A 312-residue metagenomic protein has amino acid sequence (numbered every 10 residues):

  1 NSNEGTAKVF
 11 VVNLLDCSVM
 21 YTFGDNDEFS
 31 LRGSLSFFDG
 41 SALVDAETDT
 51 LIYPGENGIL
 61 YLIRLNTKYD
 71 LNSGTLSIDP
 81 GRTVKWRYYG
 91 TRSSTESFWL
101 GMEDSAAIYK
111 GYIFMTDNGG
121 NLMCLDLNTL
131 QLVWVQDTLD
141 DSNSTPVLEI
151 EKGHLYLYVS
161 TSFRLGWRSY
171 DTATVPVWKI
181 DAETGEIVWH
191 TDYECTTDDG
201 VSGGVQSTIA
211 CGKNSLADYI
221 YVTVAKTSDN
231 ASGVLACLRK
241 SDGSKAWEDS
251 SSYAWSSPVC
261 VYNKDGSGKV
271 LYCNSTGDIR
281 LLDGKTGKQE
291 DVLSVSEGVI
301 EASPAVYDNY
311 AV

Functional and structural regions predicted by a protein language model:
N1-D16, D27-F29, F38-S73, P80 (+2 more regions): Active-site-adjacent structural elements in enzyme catalytic domains
S2-T6, N57-I59, G120-N121, F163-R168 (+2 more regions): Short glycine/acidic-enriched loop and turn motifs that connect beta-strands
N3-T6, Y21-V44, T75-A107, W134-E151 (+5 more regions): Extracytoplasmic beta-rich repeat domains
N13-D16, L65-K68, D126-L130, D181-T184 (+2 more regions): Short loop/turn segments that connect beta-strands within beta-propeller blades
E47-D49, K110-G111, G153-L155, A217-D218 (+2 more regions): Short coil/turn segments that connect the beta-strands within blades of beta-propeller domains
V205-A210, Y219-A236, E248-G284: Loop/turn-rich, solvent-exposed surfaces of beta-rich toroidal or solenoidal domains
